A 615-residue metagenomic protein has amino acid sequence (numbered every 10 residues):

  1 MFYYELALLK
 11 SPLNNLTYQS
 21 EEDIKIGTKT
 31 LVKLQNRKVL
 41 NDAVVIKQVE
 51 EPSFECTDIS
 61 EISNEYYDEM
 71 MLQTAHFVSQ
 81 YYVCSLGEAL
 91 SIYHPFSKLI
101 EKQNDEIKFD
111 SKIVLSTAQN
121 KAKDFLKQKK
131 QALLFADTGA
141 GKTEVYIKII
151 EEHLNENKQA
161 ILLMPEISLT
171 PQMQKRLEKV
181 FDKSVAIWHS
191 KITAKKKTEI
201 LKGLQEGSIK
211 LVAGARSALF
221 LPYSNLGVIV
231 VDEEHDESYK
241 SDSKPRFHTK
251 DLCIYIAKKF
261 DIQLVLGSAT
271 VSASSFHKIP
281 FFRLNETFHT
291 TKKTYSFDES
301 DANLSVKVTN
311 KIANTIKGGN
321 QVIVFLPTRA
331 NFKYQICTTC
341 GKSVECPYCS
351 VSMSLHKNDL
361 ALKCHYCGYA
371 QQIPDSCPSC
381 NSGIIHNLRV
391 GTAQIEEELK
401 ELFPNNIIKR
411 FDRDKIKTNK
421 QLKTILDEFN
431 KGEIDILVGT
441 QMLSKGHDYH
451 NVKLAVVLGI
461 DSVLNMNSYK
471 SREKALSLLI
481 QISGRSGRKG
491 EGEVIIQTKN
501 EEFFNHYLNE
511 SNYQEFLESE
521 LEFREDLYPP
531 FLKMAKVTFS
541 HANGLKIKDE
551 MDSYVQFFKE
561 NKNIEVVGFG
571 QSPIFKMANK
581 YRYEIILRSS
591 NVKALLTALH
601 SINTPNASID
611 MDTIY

Functional and structural regions predicted by a protein language model:
M1-L134, T294: Terminal, basic amphipathic appendages of nucleotide-handling enzymes
E5, A213, Y583-A598, I614: Short, charged interaction patches at domain edges and termini
A7, R524-P529, S572-A578: Short, flexible, solvent-exposed loop/turn segments with mixed acidic/basic and small polar residues
V49-C56, S60-S63, V456, L478 (+2 more regions): Solvent-exposed, membrane-proximal periplasmic/extracellular interface segments of envelope transport and secretion
L134-L154, K158-K210, A215-K546, E584-I585 (+2 more regions): Inter-lobe coupling/hinge segments of SF2-like helicase ATPases
E550-V555, L595-N603: Short amphipathic alpha-helices in soluble, non-transmembrane regions that often serve as interface/regulatory elements
M551, E560, V566-K576: A carboxyl-terminal module marker
I564-V567, T604-Y615: Conserved short beta-strand edge segments in small beta-sheet-based binding/regulatory domains
